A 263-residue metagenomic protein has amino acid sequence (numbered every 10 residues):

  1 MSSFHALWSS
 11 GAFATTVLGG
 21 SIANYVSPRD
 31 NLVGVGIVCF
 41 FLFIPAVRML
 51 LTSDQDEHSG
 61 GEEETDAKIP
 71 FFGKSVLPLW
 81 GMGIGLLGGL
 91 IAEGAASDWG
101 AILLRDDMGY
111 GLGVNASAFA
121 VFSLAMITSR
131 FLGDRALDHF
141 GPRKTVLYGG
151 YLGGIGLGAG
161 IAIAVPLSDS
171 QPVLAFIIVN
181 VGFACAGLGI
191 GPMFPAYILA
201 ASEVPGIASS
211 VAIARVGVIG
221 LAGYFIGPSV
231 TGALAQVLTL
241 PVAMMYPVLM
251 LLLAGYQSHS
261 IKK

Functional and structural regions predicted by a protein language model:
M1, L199-S210: Paired intracellular helix-loop junctions of major facilitator superfamily
S9-A14, S123-L124, T128, L221-G223: Short hydrophobic/small-residue motifs within alpha-helical transmembrane segments of multi-pass transporter-like
L18-V26, L104-R105, A136-L137, S202 (+1 more regions): Interfacial helix-cap and linker-helix signal at transmembrane-aqueous boundaries of multi-pass secondary transporters
A23, S129-P142, S168, A235: Helix-to-loop junctions at the C-terminal end of transmembrane segments in multipass secondary transporters
D30-R48, V242-S260: Symmetry-related core transmembrane helices of the 12-TM Major Facilitator Superfamily/SLC fold
S75-A120, L124-T128: Extracytoplasmic gate region of multi-pass secondary transporters
R143-Y197: C-terminal transmembrane helical hairpin of 12-TM major facilitator-type secondary transporters
P205-L240, P247: A late C-terminal transmembrane helix in Major Facilitator Superfamily
